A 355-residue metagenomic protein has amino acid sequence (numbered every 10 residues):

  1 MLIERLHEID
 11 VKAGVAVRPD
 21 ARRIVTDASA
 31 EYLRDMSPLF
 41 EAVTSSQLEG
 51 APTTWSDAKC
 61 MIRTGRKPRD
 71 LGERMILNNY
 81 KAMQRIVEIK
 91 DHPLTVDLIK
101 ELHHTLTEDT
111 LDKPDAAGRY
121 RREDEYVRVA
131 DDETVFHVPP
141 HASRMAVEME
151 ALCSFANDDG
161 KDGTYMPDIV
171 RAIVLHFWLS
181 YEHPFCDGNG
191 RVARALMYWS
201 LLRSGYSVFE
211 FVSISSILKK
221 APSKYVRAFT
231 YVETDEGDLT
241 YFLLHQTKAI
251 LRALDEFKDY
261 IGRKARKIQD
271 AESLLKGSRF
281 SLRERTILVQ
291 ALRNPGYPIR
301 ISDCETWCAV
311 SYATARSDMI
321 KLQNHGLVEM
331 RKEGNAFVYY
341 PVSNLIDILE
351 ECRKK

Functional and structural regions predicted by a protein language model:
M1-K355: FIC/Doc superfamily catalytic core
